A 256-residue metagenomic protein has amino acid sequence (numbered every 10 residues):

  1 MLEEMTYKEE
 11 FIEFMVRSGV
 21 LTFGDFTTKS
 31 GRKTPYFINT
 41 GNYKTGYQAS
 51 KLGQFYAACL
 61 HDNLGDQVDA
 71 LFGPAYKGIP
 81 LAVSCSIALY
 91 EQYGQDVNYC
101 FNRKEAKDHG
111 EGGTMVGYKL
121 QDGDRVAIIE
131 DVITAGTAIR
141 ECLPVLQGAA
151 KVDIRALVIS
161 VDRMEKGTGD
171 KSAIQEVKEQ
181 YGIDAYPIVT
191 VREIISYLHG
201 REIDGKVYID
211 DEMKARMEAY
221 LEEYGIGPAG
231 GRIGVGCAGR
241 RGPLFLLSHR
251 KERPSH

Functional and structural regions predicted by a protein language model:
M1-I129, T134-H256: PRPP-associated nucleotide enzymes
